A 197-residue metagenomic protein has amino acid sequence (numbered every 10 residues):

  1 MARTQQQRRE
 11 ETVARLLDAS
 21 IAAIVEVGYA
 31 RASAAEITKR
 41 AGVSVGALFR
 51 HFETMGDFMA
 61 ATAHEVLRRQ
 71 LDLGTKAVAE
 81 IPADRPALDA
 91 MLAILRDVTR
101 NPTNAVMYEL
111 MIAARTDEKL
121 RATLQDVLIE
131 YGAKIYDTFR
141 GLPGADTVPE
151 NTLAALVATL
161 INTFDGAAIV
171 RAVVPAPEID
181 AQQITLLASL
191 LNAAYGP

Functional and structural regions predicted by a protein language model:
M1-E11, V173, P197: N-terminal intrinsically disordered/low-complexity leader segments
T12-R15, A19-D57, A61: Helix-turn-helix
R50-D57, A61, P82, R115 (+2 more regions): Residues in soluble alpha-helical coiled-coils and helical-bundle/repeat scaffolds
A61, D72-N104, V148-L160: Hydrophobic alpha-helical connector segments
H64-R69: Short, basic, alpha-helical segments at the C-terminal edge of helix-turn-helix-like DNA-binding modules
L71-D72, K76, T99-Y108, E118-G144 (+4 more regions): Amphipathic alpha-helical packing segments from all-alpha helical-bundle domains
R121-A122, L142-Y195: Hydrophobic/aromatic-rich alpha-helical bundle segments in the mid-to-C-terminal region
